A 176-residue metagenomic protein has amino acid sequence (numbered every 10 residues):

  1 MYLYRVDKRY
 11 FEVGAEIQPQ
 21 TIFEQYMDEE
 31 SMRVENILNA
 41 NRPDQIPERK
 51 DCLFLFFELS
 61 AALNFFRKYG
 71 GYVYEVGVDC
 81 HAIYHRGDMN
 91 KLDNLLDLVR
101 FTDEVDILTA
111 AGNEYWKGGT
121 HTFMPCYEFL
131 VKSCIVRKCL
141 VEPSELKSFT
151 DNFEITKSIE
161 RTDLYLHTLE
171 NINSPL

Functional and structural regions predicted by a protein language model:
Y2, D7-Q25, D51, L63-G70 (+1 more regions): Conserved NAD+-utilizing ADP-ribose enzyme module
P19-P47: Short aromatic-glycine-(Arg/Gly/Cys) micro-motifs in beta-strand/loop hairpins
M32-E35, C52-F56, L108: A short linear-motif detector with a strong N-terminal bias
D44-F66: Extended catalytic/binding region for NAD+/ADP-ribose chemistry, centered on the ART fold
